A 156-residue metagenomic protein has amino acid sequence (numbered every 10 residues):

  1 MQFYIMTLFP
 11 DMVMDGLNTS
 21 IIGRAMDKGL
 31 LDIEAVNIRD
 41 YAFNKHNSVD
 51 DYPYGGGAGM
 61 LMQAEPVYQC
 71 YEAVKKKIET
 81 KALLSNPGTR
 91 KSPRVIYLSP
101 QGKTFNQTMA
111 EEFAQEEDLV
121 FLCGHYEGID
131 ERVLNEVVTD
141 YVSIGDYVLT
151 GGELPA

Functional and structural regions predicted by a protein language model:
M1-I78: N-terminal nucleotide/polyanion-binding subdomain common to many enzyme families
Y4-M6, E34-V36, R94-I96, L119-V120 (+1 more regions): Hydrophobic/aromatic beta-strand patches that form the interior of the parallel beta-sheet core in alpha/beta enzyme
S20-R24, E111-Q115, V137: Short, solvent-exposed amphipathic alpha-helical segments in soluble enzyme and RNA/protein-processing domains
R39-N44, K103, V148-G151: A short acidic, often aromatic-flanked loop/helix-cap motif at beta-alpha or helix-coil junctions that lines enzyme
H46, Q107-M109, R132-L134: Short, well-ordered secondary-structure micro-motifs
P53-G55, L122, Y126, S143 (+1 more regions): Short glycine/serine/threonine-biased micro-segments
Q63-F121, H125: S-adenosyl-L-methionine/SAH cofactor-binding core of RNA-modifying enzymes
I129, V133-A156: Structured adenosyl-cofactor binding patch, chiefly the S-adenosyl-L-methionine
